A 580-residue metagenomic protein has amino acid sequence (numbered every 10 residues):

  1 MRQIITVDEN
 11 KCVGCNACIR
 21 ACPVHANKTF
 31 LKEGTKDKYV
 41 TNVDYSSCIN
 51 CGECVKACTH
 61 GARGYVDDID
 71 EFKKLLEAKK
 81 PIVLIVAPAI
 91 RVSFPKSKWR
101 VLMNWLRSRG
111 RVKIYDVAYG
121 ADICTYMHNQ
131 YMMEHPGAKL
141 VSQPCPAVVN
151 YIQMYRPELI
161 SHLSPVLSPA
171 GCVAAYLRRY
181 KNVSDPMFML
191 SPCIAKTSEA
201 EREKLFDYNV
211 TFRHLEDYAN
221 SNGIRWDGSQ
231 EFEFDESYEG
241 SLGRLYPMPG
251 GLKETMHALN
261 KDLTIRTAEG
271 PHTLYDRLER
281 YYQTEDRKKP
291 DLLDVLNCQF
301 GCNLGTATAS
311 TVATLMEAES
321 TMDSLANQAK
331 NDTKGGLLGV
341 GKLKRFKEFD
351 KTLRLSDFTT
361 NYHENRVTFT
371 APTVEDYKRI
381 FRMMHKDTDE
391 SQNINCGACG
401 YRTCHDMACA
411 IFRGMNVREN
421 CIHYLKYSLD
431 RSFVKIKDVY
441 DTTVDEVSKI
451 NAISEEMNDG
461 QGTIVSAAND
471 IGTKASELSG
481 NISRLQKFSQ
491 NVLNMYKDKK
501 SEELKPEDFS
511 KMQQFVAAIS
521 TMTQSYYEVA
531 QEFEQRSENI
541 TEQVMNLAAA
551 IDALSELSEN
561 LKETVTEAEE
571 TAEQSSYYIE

Functional and structural regions predicted by a protein language model:
M1-T6, E33-T41, R277-T284, D376-K386: Short Cys/His-rich Zn2+-coordinating modules
I4, A17-N42, I49-I69, T306-T311 (+2 more regions): Iron-sulfur cluster-binding cysteine motifs and their immediate structural context in ferredoxin-like electron-transfer
I4-C18, C22, S46-C54, C58 (+3 more regions): Elongated, non-catalytic scaffold/linker segments and compositionally distinctive motifs
E9-C15, I19, Y45-C51, V55 (+7 more regions): Residues immediately within or flanking Cys/His clusters that coordinate Zn2+ in small zinc-binding modules
V66-R382, Q392, R402-R413: Iron-sulfur-associated redox domains of electron-transfer enzymes in respiratory and anaerobic energy metabolism
R287, K386-N393, V417, C421: Intrinsically disordered or highly flexible coil/loop and linker segments, enriched in small and charged/polar residues
G397-T403, G414-R418, I422-S428: N-terminal membrane insertion elements
D430-E580: Long cytosolic alpha-helical coiled-coil signaling stalks of chemosensory transducers
